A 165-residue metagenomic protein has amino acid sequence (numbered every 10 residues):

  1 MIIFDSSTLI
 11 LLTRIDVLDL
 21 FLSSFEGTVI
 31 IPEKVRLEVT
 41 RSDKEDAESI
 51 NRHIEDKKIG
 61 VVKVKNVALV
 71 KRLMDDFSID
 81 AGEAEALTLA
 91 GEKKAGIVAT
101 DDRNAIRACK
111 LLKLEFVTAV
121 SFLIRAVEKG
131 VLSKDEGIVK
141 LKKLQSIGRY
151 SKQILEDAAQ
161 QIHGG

Functional and structural regions predicted by a protein language model:
M1, S7, G27-T28, K93-I97: Short active-site oxyanion
I3-F4, R14-N66, S121: PIN/NYN-family metal-dependent endoribonuclease catalytic core
S7, K34, R103: Anionic group-transfer/hydrolysis microenvironments
T8, V17, R41, A86-T88 (+1 more regions): Hydrophobic side chains within alpha-helical segments
L11-L20, I106-L112: Short active-site loop/helix that positions an aromatic residue
D19, N51, K71, L87 (+3 more regions): Short glycine-/small-residue-rich flexible loop motifs, especially phosphate/cofactor-binding loops
V62-S121, V131, D135: Active-site neighborhoods of divalent-metal-dependent phosphate/nucleic-acid chemistry enzymes
I106-G165: Acidic, PIN/NYN-like endoribonuclease modules and their adjacent C-terminal/linker elements
